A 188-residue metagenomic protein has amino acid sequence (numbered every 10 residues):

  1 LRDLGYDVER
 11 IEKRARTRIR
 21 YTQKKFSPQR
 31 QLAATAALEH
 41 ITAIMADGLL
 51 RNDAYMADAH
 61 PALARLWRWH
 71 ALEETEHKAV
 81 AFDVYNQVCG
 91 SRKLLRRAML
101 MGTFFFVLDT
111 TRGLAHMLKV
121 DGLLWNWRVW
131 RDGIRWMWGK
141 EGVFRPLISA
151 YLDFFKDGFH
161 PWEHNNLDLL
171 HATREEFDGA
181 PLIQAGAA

Functional and structural regions predicted by a protein language model:
L1-A188: Non-heme di-metal
